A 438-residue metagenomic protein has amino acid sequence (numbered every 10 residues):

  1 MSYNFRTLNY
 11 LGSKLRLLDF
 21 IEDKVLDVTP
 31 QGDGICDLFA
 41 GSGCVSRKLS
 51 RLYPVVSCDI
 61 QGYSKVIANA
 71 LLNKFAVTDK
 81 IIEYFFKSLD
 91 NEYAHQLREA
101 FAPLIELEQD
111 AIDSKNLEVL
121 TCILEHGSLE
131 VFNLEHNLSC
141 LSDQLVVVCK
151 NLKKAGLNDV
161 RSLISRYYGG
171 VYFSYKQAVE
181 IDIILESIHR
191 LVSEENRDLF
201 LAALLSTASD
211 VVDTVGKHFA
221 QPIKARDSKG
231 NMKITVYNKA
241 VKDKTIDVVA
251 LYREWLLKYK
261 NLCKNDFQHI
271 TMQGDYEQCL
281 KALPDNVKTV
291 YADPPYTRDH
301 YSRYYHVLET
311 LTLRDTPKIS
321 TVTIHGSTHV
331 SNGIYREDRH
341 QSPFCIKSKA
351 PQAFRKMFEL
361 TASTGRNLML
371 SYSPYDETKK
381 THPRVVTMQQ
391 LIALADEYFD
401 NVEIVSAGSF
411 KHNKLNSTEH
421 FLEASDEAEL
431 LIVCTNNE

Functional and structural regions predicted by a protein language model:
M1-G34, C44-L52, K65-I67, K74: S-adenosyl-L-methionine
L18, D143-Y304, S327: SAM-dependent nucleic-acid methyltransferase catalytic core
I21, C36-R47, S57-G62, Y276 (+2 more regions): Conserved proline-anchored active-site loop of SAM-dependent methyltransferases that bridges a beta-strand
A70-R161, Y167: Conserved phosphoryl-transfer catalytic core
S187, L191-A203, T207, S373-L394 (+3 more regions): C-terminal target-recognition/interaction regions appended to catalytic cores
T297-T364: SAM-dependent methyltransferase catalytic-core segment centered on the flexible catalytic loop and adjoining short
Y335-F399: Conserved Class I SAM-dependent methyltransferase catalytic core
M388, I392, D396-E438: Class I S-adenosyl-L-methionine
